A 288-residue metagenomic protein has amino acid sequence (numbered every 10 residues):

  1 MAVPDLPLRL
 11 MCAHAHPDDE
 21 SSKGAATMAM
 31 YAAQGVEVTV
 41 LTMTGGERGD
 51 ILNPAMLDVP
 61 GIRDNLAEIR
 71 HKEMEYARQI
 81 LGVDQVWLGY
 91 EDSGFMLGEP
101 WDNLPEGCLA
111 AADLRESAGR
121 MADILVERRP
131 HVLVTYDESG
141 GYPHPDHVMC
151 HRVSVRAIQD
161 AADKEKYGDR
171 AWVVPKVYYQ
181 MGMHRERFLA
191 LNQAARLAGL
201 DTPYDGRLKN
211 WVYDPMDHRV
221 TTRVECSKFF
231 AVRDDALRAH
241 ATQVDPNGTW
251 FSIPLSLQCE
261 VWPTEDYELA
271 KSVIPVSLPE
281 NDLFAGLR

Functional and structural regions predicted by a protein language model:
M1-A13, G98-R288: Metal-dependent de-N-acetylase/amidase catalytic core
M1-R128, R156, E268-K271, V276-P279: Active-site rim/loop-helix segments in enzyme catalytic domains that contact anionic ligands
